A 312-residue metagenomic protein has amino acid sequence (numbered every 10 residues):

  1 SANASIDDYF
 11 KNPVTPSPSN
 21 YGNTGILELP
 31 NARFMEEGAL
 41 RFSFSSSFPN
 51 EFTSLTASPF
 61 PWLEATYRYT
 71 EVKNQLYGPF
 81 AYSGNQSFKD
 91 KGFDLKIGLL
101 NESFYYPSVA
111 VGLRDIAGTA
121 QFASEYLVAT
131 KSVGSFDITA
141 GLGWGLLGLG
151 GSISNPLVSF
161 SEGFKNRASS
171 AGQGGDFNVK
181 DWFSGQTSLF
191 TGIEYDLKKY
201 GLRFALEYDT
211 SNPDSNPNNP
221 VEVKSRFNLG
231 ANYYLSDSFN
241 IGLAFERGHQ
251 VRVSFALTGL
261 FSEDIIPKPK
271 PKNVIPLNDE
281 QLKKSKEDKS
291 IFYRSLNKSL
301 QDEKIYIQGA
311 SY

Functional and structural regions predicted by a protein language model:
A4-Q121, V133-F136, G145-L146, F177 (+4 more regions): Transmembrane beta-barrel domains of Gram-negative outer membranes and organellar outer membranes
E36, S47-T53, S87-F93, Q121-E125 (+4 more regions): Residues that define the transmembrane beta-barrel architecture of outer-membrane proteins
S54, D94-K96, V128-T130, G192-E194 (+2 more regions): Outer-membrane beta-barrel architecture
F60, G84, P156-S161, V221-K224 (+2 more regions): Flexible, surface-exposed loop regions and adjacent strand-edge segments of Gram-negative outer-membrane beta-barrel
P79, S152-S154, P267-P269: Outer-membrane beta-barrel and related beta-rich outer-membrane complex signature in Gram-negative bacteria
D137-N228: Outer-membrane beta-barrel transmembrane domain signature
Q173-D176, D181, Y234-I241, E246-Y312: Flexible, glycine-rich linker and terminal segments associated with outer-membrane beta-barrel/transport systems
